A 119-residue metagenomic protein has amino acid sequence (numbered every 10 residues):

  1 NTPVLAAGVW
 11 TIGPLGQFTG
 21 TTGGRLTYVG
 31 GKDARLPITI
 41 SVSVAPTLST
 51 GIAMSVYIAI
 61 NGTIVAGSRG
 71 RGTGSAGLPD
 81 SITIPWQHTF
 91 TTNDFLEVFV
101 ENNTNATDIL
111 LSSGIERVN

Functional and structural regions predicted by a protein language model:
N1-T50, A106-N119: Terminal (often C-terminal
V4, D94-F95: Short, Lys/Arg-enriched charge-dense amphipathic segments
K32, T92-D94: Surface-exposed loop/turn positions
P37-T92, F99-A106: Terminal beta-strand-rich extracellular "head" domains that mediate receptor/glycan or other ligand binding
